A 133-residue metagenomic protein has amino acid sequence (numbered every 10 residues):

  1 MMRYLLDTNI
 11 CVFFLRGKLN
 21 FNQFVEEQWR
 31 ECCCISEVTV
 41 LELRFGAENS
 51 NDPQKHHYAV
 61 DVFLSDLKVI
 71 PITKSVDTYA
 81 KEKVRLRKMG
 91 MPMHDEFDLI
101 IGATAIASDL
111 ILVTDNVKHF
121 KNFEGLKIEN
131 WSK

Functional and structural regions predicted by a protein language model:
M1-M2, G102, I106-K133: Acidic, PIN/NYN-like endoribonuclease modules and their adjacent C-terminal/linker elements
M1-S36, F45-V62, K88: Short, well-structured N-terminal submotif of metal-dependent ribonuclease cores
D7-T8, L43, Y79, A105 (+1 more regions): Generic structural signal for small/hydrophobic residues in well-ordered secondary structure, especially within
I10-C11, T39, S75, K118-H119: Alpha-helix capping/helix-boundary segments
W29, S65, F123-E124: Short, structured coil segments at secondary-structure junctions
K68-D115: Active-site neighborhoods of divalent-metal-dependent phosphate/nucleic-acid chemistry enzymes
